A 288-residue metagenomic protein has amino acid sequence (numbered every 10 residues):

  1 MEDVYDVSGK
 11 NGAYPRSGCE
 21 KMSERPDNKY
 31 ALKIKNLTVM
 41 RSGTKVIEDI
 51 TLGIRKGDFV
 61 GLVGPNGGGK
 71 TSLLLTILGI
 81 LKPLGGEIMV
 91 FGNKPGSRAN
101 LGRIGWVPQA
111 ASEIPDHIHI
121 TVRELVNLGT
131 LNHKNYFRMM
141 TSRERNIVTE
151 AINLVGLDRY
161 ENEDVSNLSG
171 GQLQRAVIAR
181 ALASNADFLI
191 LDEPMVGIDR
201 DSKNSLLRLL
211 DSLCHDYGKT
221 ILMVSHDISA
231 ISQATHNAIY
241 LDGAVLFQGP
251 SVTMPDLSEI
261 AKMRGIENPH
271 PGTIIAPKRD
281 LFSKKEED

Functional and structural regions predicted by a protein language model:
C19, V252-D288: ABC ATPase nucleotide-binding domains
L78: Helix-to-loop junction immediately C-terminal to a conserved catalytic motif
G86-N100: Conserved ABC transporter NBD signature motif
N127, S142-Y160: Conserved ABC ATPase "signature" region
L189-E193: Catalytic Walker B motif of ABC-type/P-loop ATPase nucleotide-binding domains
S225-H226: H-loop/switch region of ABC-family ATPase nucleotide-binding domains
A238-P250: H-loop (His-switch) and adjacent beta-strand-loop-beta switch element of ABC-type ATPase nucleotide-binding domains
